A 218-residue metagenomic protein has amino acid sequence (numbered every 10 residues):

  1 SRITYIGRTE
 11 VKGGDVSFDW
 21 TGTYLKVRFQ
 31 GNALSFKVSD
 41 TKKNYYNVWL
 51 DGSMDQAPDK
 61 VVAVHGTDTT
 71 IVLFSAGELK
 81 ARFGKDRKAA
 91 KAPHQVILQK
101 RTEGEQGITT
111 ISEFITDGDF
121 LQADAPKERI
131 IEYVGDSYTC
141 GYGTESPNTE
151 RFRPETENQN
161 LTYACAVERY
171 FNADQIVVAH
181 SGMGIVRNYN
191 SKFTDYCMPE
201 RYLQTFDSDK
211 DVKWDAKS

Functional and structural regions predicted by a protein language model:
S1-V134, T139-Q159: N-terminal secretory targeting modules
R101-E105, T144, T149-S218: Conserved SGNH/GDSL esterase-like catalytic core that processes O-acyl groups on lipids and polysaccharides
